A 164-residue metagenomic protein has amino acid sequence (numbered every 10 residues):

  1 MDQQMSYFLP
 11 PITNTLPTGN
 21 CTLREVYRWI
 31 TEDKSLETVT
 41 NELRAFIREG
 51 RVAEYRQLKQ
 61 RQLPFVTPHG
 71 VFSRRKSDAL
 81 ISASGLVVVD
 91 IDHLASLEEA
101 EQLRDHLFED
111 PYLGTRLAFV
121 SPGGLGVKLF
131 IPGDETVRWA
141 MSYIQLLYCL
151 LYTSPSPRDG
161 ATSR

Functional and structural regions predicted by a protein language model:
M1-L125, P132-Y148: Signature for HUH/AEP ssDNA processing cores
Y152-P157: Conserved small/polar residues in nucleotide/adenosyl-binding loops
A161-T162: Ala/Thr-enriched low-complexity intrinsically disordered regions
